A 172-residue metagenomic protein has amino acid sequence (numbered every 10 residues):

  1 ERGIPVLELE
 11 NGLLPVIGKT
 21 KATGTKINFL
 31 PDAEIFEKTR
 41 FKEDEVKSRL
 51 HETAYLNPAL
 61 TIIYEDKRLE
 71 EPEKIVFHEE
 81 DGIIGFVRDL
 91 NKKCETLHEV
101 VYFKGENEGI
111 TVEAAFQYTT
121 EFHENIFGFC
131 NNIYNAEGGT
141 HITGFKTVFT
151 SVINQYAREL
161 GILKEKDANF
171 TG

Functional and structural regions predicted by a protein language model:
E1-D89: GHKL-type ATPase core
D44, E52-T53, A59, I63-G172: GHKL/Histidine-kinase-like ATPase module
